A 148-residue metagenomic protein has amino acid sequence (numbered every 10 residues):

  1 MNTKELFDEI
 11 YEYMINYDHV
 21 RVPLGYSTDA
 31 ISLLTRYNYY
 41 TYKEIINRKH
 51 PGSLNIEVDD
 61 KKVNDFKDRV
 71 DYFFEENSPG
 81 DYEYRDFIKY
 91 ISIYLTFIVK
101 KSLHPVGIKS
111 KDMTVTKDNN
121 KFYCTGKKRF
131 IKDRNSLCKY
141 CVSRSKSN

Functional and structural regions predicted by a protein language model:
M1: C-terminal, active-site-flanking charged/polar segments
E5-N148: Cysteine-centered metal-binding/redox modules
